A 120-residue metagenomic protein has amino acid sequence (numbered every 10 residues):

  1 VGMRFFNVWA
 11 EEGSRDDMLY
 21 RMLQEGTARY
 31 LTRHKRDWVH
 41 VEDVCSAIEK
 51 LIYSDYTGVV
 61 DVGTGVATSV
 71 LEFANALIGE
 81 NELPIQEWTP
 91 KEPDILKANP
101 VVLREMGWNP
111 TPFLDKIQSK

Functional and structural regions predicted by a protein language model:
V1-D37, V41-C45, E49-K50, A76-I78: NAD(P)-dependent short-chain dehydrogenase/reductase
V1-G2, T57-V59: Residue-level preference for the first positions of well-ordered beta-strands
F6-N7, V59-V62: Short-chain dehydrogenase/reductase
G13, D17, R36-E42, G65-T68 (+3 more regions): Residue-level signal for the nucleotide or nucleotide-sugar donor/cofactor binding architecture
M22, V102-R104: Structural element of the ATP-grasp superfamily
R29-R33, V59-V60, T68-N75, G79-P100: C-terminal "lid/loop" region of Rossmann-like NAD(P)-dependent oxidoreductases
I52-Y56: Short, hydrophobic alpha-helical segments
L77, F113-K120: Amphipathic terminal alpha-helices
